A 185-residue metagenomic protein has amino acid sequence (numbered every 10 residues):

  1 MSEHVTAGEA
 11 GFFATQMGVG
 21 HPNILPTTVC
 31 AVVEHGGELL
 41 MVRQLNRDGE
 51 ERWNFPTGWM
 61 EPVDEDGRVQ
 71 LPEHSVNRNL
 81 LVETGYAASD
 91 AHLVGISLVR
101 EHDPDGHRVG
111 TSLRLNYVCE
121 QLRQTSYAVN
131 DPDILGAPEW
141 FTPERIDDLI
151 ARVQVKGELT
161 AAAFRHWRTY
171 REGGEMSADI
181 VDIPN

Functional and structural regions predicted by a protein language model:
M1-V32, N46, I180: Acidic, metal-coordinating catalytic segment for phosphate/diphosphate chemistry, firing primarily on the Nudix
N23-L25, H107-L113, P132-L135: A generic structural micro-feature
C30, E38, A137: Conserved beta-strand and immediately adjacent loop positions that scaffold enzyme active sites
H35: A cytosolic small-molecule/anion-sensing beta-strand core signal
E38-V82: Conserved Nudix-box catalytic region and its N-terminal flanking loop in Nudix hydrolases and closely related
E50-W53, D131-N185: Nudix hydrolase/Nudix homology domain
Y86-I96: A short coil-to-beta-strand element that immediately follows conserved catalytic motifs
S97-Y127, E139: Active-site-adjacent beta-strand/loop module that shapes the phosphate/pyrophosphate-binding cleft
